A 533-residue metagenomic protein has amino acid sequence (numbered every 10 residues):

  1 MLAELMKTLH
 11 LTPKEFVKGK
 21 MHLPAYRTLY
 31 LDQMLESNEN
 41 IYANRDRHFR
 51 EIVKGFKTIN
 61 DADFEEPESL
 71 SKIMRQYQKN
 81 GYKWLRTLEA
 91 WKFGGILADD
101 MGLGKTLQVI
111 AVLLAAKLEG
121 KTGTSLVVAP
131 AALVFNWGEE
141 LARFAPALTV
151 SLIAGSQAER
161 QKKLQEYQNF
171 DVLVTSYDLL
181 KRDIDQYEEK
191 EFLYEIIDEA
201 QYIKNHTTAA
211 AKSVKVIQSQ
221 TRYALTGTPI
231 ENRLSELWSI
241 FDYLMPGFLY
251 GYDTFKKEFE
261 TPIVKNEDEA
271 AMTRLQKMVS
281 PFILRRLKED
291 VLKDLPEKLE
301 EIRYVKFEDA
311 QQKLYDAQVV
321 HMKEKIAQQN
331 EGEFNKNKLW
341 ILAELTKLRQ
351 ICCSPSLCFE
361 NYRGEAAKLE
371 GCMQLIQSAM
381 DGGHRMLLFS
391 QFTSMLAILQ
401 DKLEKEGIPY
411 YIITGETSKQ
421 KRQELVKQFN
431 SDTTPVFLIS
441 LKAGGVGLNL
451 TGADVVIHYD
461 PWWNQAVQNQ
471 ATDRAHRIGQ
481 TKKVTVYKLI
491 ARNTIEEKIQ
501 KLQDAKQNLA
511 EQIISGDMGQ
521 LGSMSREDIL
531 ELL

Functional and structural regions predicted by a protein language model:
M1-G55, T122, L237, I326: Charged, low-complexity intrinsically disordered regions
Y42-E267, R274-L533: ASCE P-loop NTPase motor core, strongest for the SF2 helicase catalytic module
